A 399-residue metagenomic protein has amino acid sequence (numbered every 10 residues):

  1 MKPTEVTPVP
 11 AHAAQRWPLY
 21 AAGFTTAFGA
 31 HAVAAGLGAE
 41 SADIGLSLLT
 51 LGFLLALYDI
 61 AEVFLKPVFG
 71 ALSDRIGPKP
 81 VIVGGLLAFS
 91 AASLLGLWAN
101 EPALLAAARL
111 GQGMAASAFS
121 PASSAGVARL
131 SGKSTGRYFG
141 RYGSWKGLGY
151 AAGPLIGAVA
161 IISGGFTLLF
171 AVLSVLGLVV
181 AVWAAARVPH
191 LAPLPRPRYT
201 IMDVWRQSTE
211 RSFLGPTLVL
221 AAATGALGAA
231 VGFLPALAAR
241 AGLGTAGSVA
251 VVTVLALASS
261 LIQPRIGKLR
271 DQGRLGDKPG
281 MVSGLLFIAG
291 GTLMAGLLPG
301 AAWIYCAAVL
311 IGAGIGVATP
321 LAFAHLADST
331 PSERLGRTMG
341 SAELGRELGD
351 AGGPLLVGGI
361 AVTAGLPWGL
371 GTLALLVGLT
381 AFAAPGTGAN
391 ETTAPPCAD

Functional and structural regions predicted by a protein language model:
K2-A13, V188-P216, D399: Juxtamembrane intracellular "pre-TM" segments in multi-pass secondary transporters
A13-D59, L214-V219, T224-G244, S248: Helix-loop boundary and gating motifs at the non-cytosolic
G45, G77, W98-A103, G132 (+2 more regions): Helix-breaking motifs and short loop linkers at transmembrane-helix boundaries and internal kinks in secondary membrane
D59-P67, Y150-A151, A256-P264, D350-A351: Residue-level signature of mid-helix packing/kink "hotspots" within the transmembrane helices of 12-pass Major
L65-G77, I262-L275: Helix-to-loop junctions at the C-terminal end of transmembrane segments in multipass secondary transporters
P80-L94, P279-L293: Structural signature of the two symmetry-related core transmembrane helices
A108-G147: Cytoplasmic helix-loop-helix junction between adjacent transmembrane helices in 12-TM secondary transporters
S174-L194, A381-G388: C-terminal membrane-cytosol helix-exit motif in multi-pass small-molecule transporters
